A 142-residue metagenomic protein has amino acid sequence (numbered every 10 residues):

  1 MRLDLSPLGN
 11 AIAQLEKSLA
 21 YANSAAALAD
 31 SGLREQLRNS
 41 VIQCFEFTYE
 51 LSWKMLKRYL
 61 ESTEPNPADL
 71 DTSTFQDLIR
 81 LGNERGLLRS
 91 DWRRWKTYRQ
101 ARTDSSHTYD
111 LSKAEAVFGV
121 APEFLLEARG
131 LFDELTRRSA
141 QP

Functional and structural regions predicted by a protein language model:
M1-P142: Solvent-exposed interaction patches of small proteins and small membrane subunits
